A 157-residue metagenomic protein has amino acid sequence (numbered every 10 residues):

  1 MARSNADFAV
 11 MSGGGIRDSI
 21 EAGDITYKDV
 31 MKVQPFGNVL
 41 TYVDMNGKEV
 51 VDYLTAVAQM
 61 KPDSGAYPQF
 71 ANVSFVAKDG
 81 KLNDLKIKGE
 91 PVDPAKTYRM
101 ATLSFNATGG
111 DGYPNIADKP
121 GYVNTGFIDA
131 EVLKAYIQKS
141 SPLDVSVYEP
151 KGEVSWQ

Functional and structural regions predicted by a protein language model:
A2-Q157: Feature captures C-terminal
